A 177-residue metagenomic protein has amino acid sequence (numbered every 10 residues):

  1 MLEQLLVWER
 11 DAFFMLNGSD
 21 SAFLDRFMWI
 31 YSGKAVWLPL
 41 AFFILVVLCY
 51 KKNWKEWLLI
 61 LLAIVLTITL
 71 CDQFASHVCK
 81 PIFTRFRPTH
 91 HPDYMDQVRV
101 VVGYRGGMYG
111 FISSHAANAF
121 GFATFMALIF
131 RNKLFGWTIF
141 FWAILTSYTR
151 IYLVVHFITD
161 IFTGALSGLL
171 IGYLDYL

Functional and structural regions predicted by a protein language model:
M1-A41, A75-G106: N-terminal transmembrane-helix/juxtamembrane module of multi-pass inner/ER membrane proteins
S21, D25, K51-I60, V102 (+1 more regions): Juxtamembrane/transmembrane-helix boundary motifs in multi-pass membrane proteins
K34-L38, E56-L59, L134-T138, I158-T159: Short, aromatic-rich membrane-interface segments at the entry and exit of alpha-helical transmembrane domains
L38, L61-T69, Q73, I161 (+2 more regions): Alpha-helical transmembrane spans of integral membrane proteins, capturing the lipid-embedded, hydrophobic core of TM
P39-L48, V65-T69, L174: Hydrophobic core of alpha-helical transmembrane segments in multi-pass integral membrane proteins
L40-K51, A119-A127: Hydrophobic, aromatic-rich transmembrane alpha-helices and their immediate juxtamembrane boundary segments
E56-R131, F135: Membrane-interface loops
R99-L177: Membrane-embedded catalytic cores of phosphoryl/pyrophosphoryl-handling enzymes
